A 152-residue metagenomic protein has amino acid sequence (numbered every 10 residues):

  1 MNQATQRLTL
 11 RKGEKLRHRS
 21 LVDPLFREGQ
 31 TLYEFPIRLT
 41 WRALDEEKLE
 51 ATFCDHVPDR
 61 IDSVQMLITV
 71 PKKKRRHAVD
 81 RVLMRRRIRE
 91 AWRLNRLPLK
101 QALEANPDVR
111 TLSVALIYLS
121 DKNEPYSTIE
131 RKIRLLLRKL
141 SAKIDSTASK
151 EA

Functional and structural regions predicted by a protein language model:
M1-A152: Positively charged, solvent-exposed patches that mediate nucleic-acid binding
